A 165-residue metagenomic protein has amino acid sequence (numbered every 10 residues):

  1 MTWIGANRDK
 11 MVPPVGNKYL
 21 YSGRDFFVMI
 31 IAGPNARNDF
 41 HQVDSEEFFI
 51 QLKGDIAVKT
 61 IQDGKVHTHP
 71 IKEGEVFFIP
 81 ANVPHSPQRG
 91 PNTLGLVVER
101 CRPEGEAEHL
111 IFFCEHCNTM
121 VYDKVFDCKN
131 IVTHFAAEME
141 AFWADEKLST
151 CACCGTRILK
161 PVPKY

Functional and structural regions predicted by a protein language model:
M1-A32, R37-D39, H134-Y165: A short, N-terminal "cap"/entry segment at the start of jelly-roll beta-barrel domains of the cupin/DSBH fold
V28, D39-Q42, E46-Q51, T68-H69 (+2 more regions): His/acidic/aromatic-lined binding-pocket segments of jelly-roll/cupin-type domains and related regulatory beta-sandwich
I31, H69-P91, R100: Conserved metal-binding segment of the jelly-roll/cupin
I31-A32, Q42-Q62, G95-E99: Short, conserved beta-strand element in jelly-roll/cupin
P91-H109: A short hydrophobic beta-strand segment most commonly corresponding to one strand of the jelly-roll/cupin
F112-C117, C151-C154: Short cysteine-rich clusters marking metal-coordination/redox-active sites
V121-C128, L159-Y165: Short Cys/His-rich "knuckle" micro-motifs
